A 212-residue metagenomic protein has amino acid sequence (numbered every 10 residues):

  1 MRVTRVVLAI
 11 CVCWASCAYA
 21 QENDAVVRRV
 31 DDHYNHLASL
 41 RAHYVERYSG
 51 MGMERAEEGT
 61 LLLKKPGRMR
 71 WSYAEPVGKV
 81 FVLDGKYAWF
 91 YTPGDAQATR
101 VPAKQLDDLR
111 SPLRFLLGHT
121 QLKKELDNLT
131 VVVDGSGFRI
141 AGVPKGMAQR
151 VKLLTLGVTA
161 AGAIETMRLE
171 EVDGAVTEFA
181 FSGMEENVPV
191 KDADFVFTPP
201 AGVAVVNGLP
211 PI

Functional and structural regions predicted by a protein language model:
M1-R5: Positively charged n-region of N-terminal signal peptides that target proteins for export
V7-A15: Bacterial N-terminal signal peptides
S16-A20: Sec/Tat signal peptide C-region and signal peptidase I cleavage site
Q21-S49, M53-R55, V82, Y91-K152 (+1 more regions): Flexible, processing/modification-adjacent segments and terminal tails in exported/periplasmic/extracellular proteins
A38-L40, E57-G59, K65-G67, V77-K79 (+5 more regions): Envelope-exposed proteins and targeting segments
T60-S111, T177-E178: An acidic-aromatic
L122-P210: Gly/Pro-enriched, hydrophobic low-complexity segments that function as extracytoplasmic propeptides/linkers
